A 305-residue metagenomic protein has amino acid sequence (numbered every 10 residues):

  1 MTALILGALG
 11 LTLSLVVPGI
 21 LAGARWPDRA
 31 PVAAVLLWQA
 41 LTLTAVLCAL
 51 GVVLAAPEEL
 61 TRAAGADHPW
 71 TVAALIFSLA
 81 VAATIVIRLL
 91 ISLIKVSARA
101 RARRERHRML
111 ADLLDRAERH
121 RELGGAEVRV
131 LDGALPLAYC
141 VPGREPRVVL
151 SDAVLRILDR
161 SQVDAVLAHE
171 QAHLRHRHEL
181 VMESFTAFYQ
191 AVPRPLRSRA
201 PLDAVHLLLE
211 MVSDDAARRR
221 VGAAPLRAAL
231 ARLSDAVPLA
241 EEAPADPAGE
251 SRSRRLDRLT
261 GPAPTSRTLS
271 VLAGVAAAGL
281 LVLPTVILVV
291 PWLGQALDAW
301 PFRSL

Functional and structural regions predicted by a protein language model:
M1-L6, R25, V53-F77, V290-L305: Membrane interfacial helix motifs at helix-loop boundaries and amphipathic/re-entrant anchors
T2, S78, A82-R99, P225 (+1 more regions): Cytosolic-facing loops and C-terminal tails of multi-pass membrane proteins
A3-G23, V32, A40-A63: Short helix-coil boundary/hinge micro-motifs
G10-S14, Q39-L47, I76-I87, G279: Hydrophobic alpha-helical membrane-embedded or membrane-associated segments
V17, L21-P31, L90-M182, T186 (+1 more regions): Polar-ligand-bearing catalytic/cofactor-coordination segments of membrane-embedded or membrane-tethered inner-membrane
D28-T42, A66-T71: Membrane-interface segments at loop-to-transmembrane junctions
C48-E105: Transmembrane alpha-helices and immediately adjacent membrane-cytoplasm interface residues in multi-pass integral
